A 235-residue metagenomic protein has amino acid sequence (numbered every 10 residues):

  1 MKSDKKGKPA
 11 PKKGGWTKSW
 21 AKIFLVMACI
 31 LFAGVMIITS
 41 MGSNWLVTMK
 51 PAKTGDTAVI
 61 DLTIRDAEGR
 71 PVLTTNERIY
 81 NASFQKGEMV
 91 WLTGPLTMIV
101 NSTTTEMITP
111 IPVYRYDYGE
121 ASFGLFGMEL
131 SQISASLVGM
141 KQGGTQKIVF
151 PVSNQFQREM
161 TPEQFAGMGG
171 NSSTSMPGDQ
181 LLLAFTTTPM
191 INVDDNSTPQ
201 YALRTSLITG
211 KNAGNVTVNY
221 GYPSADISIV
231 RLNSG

Functional and structural regions predicted by a protein language model:
M1-G235: FKBP-type peptidyl-prolyl cis-trans isomerases
